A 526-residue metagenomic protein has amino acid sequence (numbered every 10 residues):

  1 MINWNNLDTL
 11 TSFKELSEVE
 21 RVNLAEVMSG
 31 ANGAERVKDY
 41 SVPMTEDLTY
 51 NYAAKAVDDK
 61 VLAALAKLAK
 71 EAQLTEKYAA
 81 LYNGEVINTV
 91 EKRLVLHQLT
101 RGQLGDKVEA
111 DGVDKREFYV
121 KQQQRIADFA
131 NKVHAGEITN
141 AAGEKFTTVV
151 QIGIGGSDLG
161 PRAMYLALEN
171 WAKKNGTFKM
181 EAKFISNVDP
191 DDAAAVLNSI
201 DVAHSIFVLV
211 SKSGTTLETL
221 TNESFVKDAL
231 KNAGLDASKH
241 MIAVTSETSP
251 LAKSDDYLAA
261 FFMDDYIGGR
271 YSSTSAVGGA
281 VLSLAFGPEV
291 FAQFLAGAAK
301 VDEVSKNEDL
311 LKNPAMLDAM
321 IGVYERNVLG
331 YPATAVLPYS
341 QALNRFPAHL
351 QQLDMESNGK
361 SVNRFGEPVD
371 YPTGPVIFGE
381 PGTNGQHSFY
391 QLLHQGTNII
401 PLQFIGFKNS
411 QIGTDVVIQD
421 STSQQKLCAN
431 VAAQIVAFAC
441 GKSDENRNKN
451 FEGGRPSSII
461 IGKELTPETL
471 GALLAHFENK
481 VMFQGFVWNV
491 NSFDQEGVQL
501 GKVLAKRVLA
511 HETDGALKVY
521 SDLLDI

Functional and structural regions predicted by a protein language model:
M1-V19, D228, V328-L329, T383 (+5 more regions): Metal- and O2-centered redox machinery and metal/ROS homeostasis
W4-A142, Q419-C428, A439-C440, V519: Extended, charge-enriched "interface" segments that sit outside catalytic cores
D128-G136, A142-E308, R507-A510: Glycine-rich phosphate-binding loops that contact phosphosugars or nucleotide phosphates
T147-G155, F207-S213, A333-S340, I377 (+1 more regions): Short glycine-rich or small-residue beta-strand-to-loop segments that form or flank ligand, phosphate, metal/Fe-S
M164-E169, N198-V202, S224-V226, L350-N358 (+3 more regions): Short, solvent-exposed amphipathic alpha-helical segments in soluble enzyme and RNA/protein-processing domains
A229-T414, G453, L500-I526: Active-site phosphate/pyrophosphate-binding segments
H394-T397, G406-E464, A475: Substrate-recognition/cap regions that form aromatic- and gly/pro-loop-enriched pockets for small-molecule ligands
S458-I526: C-terminal helical/tail subdomains of lipid-metabolizing enzymes
